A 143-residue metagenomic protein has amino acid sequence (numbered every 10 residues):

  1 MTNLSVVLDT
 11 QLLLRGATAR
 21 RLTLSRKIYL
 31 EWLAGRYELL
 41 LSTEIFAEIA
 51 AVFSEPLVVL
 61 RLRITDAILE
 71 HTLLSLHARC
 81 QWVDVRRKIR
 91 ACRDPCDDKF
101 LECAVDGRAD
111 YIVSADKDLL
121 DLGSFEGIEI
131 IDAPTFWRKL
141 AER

Functional and structural regions predicted by a protein language model:
M1-L41: Short, well-structured N-terminal submotif of metal-dependent ribonuclease cores
T10, T43-E44, A115-K117: Short secondary-structure boundary segments
T18, R90-R93, L119: Acidic, metal-coordinating catalytic cores used for nucleic-acid/nucleotide bond scission and strand-transfer chemistry
R26-L30, L73, F100-L101: Short amphipathic alpha-helical segments and helix-helix/interface helices
E31, C103, L122: Hydrophobic/aromatic ligand-binding patch that stacks against planar heteroaromatic rings of cofactors or nucleotides
E31-K88: PIN-domain endoribonuclease scaffold, especially VapC-family toxins
H77-Y111: Active-site neighborhoods of divalent-metal-dependent phosphate/nucleic-acid chemistry enzymes
G107-V113, K117-R143: Acidic, PIN/NYN-like endoribonuclease modules and their adjacent C-terminal/linker elements
